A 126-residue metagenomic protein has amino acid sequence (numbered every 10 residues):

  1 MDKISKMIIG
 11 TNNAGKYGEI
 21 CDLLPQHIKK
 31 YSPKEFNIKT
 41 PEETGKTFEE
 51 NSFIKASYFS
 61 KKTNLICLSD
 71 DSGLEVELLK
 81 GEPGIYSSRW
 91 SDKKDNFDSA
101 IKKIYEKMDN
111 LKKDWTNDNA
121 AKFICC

Functional and structural regions predicted by a protein language model:
D2-I8, A14-C126: Anionic-ligand binding patches
